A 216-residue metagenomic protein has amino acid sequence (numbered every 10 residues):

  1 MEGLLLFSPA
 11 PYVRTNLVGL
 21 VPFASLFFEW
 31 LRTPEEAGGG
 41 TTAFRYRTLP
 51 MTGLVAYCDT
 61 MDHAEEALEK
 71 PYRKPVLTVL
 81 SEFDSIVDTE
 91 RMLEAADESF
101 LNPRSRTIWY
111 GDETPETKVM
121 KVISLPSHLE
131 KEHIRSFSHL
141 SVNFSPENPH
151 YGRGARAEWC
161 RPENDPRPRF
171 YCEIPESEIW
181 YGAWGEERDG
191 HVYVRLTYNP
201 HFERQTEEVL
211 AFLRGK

Functional and structural regions predicted by a protein language model:
L5-L17, S25, L31-R32: Active-site nucleophile loop of the alpha/beta-hydrolase fold
P9-P11, P22, P50, P75: Short, proline-centered helix/strand-breaking motifs
N16-L20, E90-R91: Short aromatic-enriched loop/helix-cap "lid" or pocket-rim segments at secondary-structure transitions that line
L20-F27, L140, V209: Generic structural signal of hydrophobic/aromatic residues within well-ordered alpha-helices of folded domains
A24-G39, R45-P50: A structural motif
R45-G190, V194-R214: Serine-hydrolase catalytic core
